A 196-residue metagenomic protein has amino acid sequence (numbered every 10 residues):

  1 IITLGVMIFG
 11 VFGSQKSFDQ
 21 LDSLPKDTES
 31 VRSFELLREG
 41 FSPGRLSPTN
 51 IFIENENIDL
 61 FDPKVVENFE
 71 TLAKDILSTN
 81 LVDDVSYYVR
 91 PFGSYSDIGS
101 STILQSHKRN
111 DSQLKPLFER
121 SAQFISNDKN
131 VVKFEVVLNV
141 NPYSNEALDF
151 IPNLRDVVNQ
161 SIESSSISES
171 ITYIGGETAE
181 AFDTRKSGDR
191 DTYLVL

Functional and structural regions predicted by a protein language model:
I1-D19, R32: Signature of alpha-helical transmembrane segments and their immediate interfacial
F18-L196: Structured non-transmembrane domains adjacent to transmembrane bundles in polytopic membrane proteins
